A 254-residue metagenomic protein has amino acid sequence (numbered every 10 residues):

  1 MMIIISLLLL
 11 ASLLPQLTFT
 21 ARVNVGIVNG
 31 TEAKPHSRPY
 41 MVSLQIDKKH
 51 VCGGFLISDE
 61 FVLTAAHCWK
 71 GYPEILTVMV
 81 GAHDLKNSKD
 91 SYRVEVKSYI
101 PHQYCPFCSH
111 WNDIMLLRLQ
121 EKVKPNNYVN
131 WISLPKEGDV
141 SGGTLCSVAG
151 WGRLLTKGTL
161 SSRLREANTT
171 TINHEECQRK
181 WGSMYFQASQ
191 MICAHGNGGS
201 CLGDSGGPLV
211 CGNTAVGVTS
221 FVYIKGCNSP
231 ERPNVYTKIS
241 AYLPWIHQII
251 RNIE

Functional and structural regions predicted by a protein language model:
M2-E254: Extracellular "complement/coagulation-type" protease architecture
